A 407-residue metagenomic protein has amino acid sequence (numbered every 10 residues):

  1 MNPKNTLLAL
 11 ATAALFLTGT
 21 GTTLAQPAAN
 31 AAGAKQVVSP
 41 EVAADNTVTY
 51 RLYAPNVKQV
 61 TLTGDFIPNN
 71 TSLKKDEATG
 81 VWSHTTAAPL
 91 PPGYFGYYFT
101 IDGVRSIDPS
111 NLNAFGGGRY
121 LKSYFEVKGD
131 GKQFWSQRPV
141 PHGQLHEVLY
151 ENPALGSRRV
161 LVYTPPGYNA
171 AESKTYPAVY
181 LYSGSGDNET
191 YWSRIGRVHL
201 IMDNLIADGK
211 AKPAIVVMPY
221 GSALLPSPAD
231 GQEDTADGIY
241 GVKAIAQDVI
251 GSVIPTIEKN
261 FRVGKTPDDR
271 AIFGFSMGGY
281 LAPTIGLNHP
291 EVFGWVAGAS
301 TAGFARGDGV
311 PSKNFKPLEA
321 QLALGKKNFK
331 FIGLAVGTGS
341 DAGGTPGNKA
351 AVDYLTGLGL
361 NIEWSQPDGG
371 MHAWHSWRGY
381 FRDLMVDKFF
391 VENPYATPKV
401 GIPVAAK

Functional and structural regions predicted by a protein language model:
M1-N5: Positively charged n-region of N-terminal signal peptides that target proteins for export
A9-T20: Bacterial N-terminal signal peptides
Q26, N30, Q36, V42-N70 (+1 more regions): Non-catalytic cap/lid and distal C-terminal segments of serine-dependent acyl enzymes
